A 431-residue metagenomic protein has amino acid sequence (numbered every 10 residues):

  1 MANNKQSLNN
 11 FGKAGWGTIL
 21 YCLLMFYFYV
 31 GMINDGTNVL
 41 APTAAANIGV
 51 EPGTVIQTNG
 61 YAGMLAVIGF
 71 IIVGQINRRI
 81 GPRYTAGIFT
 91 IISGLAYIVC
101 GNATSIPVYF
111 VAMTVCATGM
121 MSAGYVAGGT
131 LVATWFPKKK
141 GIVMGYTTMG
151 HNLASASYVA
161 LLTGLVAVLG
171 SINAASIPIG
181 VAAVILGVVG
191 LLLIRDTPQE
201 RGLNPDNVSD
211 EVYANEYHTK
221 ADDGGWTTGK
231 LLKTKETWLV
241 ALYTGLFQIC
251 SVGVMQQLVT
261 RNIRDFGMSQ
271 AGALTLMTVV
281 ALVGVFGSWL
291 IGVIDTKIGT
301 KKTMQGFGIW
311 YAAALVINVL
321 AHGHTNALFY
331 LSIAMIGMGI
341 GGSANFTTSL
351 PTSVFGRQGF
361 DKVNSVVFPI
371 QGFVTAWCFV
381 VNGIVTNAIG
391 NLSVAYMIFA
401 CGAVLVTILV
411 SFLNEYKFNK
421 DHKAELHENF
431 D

Functional and structural regions predicted by a protein language model:
G17-P52, V159, V254-V259: Extracytoplasmic
Y27, P107-A123, L328-G342: Hydrophobic core of transmembrane alpha-helices in multi-pass small-molecule transporters, especially MFS/SLC-type
N34-A44, G229-S288: Extracytoplasmic gate region of multi-pass secondary transporters
G69-P82, S288-G299, T386-N387: Helix-to-loop junctions at the C-terminal end of transmembrane segments in multipass secondary transporters
S122-F136, G342-F355: Intracellular juxtamembrane helix-capping segments at the cytosolic ends of symmetry-related transmembrane helices
H151-E200: Helix-loop-helix hairpin linking two adjacent transmembrane segments in secondary transporters
S155, V354-I389: A late C-terminal transmembrane helix in Major Facilitator Superfamily
T278-V283, G287, D295, G299-L350: C-terminal transmembrane helical hairpin of 12-TM major facilitator-type secondary transporters
